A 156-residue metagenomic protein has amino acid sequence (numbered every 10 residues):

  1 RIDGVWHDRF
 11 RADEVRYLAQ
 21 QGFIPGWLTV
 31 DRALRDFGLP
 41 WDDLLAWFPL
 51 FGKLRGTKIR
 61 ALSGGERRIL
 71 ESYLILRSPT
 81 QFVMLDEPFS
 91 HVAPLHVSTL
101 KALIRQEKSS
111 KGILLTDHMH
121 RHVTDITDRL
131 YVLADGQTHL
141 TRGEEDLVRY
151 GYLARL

Functional and structural regions predicted by a protein language model:
R1-P40: ABC ATPase nucleotide-binding domain signature region
P40-L54: Conserved ABC ATPase "signature" region
K58-L62: Conserved ABC ATPase signature
E71-S72: Hydrophobic anchor residue at the start of the ABC signature
I75-L76: ABC ATPase C-loop
E87-P88: Walker B catalytic motif
T116-H118: H-loop/switch region of ABC-family ATPase nucleotide-binding domains
Q137-L156: Conserved beta-strand-loop-alpha-helix hinge in the C-terminal portion of ABC ATPase nucleotide-binding domains
